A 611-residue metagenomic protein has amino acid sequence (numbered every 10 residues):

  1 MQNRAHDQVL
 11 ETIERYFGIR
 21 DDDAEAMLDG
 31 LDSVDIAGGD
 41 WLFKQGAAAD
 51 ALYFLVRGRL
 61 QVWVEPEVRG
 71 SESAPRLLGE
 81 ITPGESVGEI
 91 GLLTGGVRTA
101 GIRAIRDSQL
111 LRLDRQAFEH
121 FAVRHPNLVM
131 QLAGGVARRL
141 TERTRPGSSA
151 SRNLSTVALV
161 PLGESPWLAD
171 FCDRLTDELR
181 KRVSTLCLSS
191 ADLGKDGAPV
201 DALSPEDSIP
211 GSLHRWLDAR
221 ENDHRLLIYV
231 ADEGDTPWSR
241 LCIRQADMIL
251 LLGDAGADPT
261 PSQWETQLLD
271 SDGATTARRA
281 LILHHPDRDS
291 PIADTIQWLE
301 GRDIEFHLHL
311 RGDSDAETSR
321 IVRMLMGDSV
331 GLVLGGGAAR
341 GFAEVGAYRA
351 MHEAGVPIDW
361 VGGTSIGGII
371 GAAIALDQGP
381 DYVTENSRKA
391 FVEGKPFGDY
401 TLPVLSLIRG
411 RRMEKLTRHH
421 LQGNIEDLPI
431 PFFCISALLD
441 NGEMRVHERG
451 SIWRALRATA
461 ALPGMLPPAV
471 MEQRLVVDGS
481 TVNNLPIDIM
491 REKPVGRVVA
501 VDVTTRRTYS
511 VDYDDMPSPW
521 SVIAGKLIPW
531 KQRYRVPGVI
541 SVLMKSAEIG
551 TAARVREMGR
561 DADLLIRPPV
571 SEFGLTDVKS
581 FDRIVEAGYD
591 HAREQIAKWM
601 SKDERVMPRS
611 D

Functional and structural regions predicted by a protein language model:
M1-D40, L92, R124, L128-V129: Cyclic nucleotide-binding regulatory module and flanking cytosolic helices
R15, D35-D107: Cyclic nucleotide-binding regulatory domains
Q109, R115-T156, A293, E300-S329: Extreme N-terminal, non-catalytic leader segments that precede Walker-type/kinase nucleotide-binding cores
N153-K181: Glycine-rich phosphate-binding P-loop
F171-V183, G346-V356: A short, Lys/Arg-enriched amphipathic alpha-helix followed by its capping loop at the start of a domain
T176-D196: Short beta-strand-centered segment that lines the nucleotide-binding/catalytic pocket of NTP-utilizing
S208, H214-R215, R220-R225, G234-G362 (+1 more regions): Patatin-like phospholipase
G363, G367: Gly/Ala-rich beta-loop-alpha elbow adjacent to hydrolase catalytic centers
